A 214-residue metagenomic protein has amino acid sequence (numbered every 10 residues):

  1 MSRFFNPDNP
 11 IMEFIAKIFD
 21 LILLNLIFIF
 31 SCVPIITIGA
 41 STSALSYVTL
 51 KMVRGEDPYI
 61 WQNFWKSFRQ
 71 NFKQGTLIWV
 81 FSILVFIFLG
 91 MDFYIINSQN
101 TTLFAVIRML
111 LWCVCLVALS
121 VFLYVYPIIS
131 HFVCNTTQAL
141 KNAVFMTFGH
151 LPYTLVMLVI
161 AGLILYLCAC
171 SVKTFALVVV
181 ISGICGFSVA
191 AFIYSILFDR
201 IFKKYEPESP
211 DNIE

Functional and structural regions predicted by a protein language model:
M1-L111, A118-E214: Helix-coil boundary and N-terminal low-complexity module in membrane systems
